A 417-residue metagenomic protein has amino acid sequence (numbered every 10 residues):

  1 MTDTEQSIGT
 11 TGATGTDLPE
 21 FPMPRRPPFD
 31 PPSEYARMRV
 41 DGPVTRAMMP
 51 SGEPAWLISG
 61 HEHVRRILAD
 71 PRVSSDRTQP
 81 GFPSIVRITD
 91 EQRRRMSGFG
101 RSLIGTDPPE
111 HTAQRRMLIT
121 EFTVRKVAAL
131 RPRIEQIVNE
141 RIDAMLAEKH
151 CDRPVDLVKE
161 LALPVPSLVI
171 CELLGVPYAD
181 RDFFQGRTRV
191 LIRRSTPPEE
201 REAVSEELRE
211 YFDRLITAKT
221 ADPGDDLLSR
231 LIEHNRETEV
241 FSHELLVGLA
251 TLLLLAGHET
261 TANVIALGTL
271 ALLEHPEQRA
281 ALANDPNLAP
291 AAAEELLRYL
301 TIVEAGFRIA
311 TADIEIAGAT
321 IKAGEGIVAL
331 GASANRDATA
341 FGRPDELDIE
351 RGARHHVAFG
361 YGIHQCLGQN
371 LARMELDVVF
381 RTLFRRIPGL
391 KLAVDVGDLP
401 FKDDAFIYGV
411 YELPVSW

Functional and structural regions predicted by a protein language model:
M1-W417: Cytochrome P450
